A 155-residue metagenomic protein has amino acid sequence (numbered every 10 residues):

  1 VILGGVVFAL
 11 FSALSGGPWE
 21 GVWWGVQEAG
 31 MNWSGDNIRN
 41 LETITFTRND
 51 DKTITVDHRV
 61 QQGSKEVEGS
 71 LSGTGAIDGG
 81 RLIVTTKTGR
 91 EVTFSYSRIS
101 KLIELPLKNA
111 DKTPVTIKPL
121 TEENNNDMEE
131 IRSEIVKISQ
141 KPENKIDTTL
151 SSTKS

Functional and structural regions predicted by a protein language model:
V1-S12: Hydrophobic membrane-insertion alpha-helices, especially the h-region of bacterial N-terminal signal peptides
F11-W19, Q61: Short beta-strand segments and strand-loop junctions that repeat across beta-rich extracellular domains
G16-T53, T88-T93: Short, solvent-exposed loop/hinge segments that bridge or flank secondary-structure elements
W23-E28, V56-V60, L82-K87, L105-L107: Short beta-strand segments that buttress and anchor functional surface loops
M31-W33, Q62-E68, R90-F94, N109-K118: Short, surface-exposed beta-strand/loop "edge" segments at domain boundaries and coil↔beta transitions
S34-G79: N-terminal glycine/threonine-rich, aromatic-flanked beta-hairpin/loop signature
V67-R81, S100-S155: Edge beta-strand at a domain terminus
